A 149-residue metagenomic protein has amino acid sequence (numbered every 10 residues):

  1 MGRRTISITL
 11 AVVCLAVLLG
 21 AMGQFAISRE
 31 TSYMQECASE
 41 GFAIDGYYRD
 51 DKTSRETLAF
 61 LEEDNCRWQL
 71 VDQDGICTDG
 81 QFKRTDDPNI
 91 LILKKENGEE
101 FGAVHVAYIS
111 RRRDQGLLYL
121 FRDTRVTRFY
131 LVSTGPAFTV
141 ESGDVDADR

Functional and structural regions predicted by a protein language model:
M1-L18: N-terminal Sec-pathway targeting helices
V13-A16, S39, Q73, I109: Exposed boundary/loop context
L18-M34, S54-L58, N89-R149: Beta-sheet ligand-binding and adhesion/scaffold domains
E30-E56, F82-R84: Tryptophan-anchored aromatic micro-motifs
D51-E99: N-terminal glycine/threonine-rich, aromatic-flanked beta-hairpin/loop signature
